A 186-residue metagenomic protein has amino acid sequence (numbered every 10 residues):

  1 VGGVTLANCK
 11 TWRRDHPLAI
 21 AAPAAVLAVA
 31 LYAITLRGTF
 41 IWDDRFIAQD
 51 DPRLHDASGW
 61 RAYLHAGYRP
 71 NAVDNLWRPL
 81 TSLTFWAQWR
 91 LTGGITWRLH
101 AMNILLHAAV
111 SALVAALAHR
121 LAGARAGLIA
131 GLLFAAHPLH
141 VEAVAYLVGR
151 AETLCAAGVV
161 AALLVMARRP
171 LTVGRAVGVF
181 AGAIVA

Functional and structural regions predicted by a protein language model:
V1-A186: Polytopic membrane enzymes that build or remodel cell-surface glycoconjugates and lipids
